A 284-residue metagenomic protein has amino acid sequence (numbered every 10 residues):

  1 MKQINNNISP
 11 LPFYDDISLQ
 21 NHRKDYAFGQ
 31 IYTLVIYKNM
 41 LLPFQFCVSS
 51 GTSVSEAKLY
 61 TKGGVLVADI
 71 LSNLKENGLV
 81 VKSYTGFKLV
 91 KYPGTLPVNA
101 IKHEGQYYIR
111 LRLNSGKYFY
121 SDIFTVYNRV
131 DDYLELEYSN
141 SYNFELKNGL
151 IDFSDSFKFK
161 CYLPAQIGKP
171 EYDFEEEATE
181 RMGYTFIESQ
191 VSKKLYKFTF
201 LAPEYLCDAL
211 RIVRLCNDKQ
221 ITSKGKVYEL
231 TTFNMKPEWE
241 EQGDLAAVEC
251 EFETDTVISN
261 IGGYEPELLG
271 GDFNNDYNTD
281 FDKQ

Functional and structural regions predicted by a protein language model:
M1-E135, N140: Preference for solvent-exposed, low-hydrophobicity sequence contexts
K102, F119-Q284: Extracellular/virion structural assembly segments
